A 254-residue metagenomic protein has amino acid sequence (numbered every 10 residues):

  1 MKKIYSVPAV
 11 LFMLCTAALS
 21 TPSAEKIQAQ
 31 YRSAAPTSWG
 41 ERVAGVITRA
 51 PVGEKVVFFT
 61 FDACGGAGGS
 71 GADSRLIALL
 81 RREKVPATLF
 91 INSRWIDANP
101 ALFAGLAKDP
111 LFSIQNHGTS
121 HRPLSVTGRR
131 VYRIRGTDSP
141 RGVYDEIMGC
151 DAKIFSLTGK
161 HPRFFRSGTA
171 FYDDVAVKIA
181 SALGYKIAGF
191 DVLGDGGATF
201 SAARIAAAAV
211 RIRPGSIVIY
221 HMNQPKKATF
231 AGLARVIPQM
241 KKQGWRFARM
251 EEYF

Functional and structural regions predicted by a protein language model:
M1-I4: Positively charged n-region of N-terminal signal peptides that target proteins for export
P8-A17: Bacterial N-terminal signal peptides
Q28-V126, V131, D138, A152-K153 (+1 more regions): Active-site beta->alpha N-cap acidic-glycine motif
Y31-V52, E83, K227-F254: C-terminal domain-boundary segment and adjacent tail
V57-T60, A87-I91, S113-N116, R163-R166 (+3 more regions): Structural recognition of the beta-strand scaffold that forms the well-ordered cores of secreted hydrolase catalytic
C64-S70, I91-P100, R166-D173, G194-F200 (+1 more regions): Acidic-and-aromatic substrate-binding clefts and catalytic sites of carbohydrate-active enzymes
A78-F90, I134-T169, V210-H221, Q239: CE4/NodB-like, metal-dependent polysaccharide N-deacetylase domain that modifies extracellular/periplasmic N-acetylated
H161, F171-I212, W245-F254: His/Asp/Glu-enriched short active-site or ligand-binding loop at hydrolase and phosphoryl-transfer sites
